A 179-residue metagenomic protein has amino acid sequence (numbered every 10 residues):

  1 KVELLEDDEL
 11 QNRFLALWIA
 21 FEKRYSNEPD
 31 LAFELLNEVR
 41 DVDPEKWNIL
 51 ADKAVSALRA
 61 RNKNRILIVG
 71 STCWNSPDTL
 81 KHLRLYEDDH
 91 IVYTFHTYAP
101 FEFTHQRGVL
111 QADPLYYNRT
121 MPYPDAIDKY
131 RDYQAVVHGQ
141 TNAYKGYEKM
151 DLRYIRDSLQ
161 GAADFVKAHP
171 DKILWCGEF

Functional and structural regions predicted by a protein language model:
K1-L10: Surface-exposed, active-site-proximal loop segments in enzymatic domains
V2, K149-L152: Hydrophobic transmembrane signal anchors and adjacent membrane-proximal interface regions, especially in viral
N12-K149, R156-E178: Active-site region of glycoside hydrolase catalytic domains
